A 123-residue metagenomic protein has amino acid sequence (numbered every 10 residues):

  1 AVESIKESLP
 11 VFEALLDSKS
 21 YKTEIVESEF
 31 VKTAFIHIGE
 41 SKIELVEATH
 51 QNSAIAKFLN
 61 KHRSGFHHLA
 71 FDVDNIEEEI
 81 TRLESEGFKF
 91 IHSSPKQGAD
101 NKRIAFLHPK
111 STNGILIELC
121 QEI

Functional and structural regions predicted by a protein language model:
A1-K42, E79, S85-G87, S93 (+2 more regions): Core segments of cupin and vicinal oxygen chelate
A1-L9, F66-V73, I123: N-terminal beta-strand motif that seeds the catalytic metal site of vicinal oxygen chelate
L15, L45-R63: Conserved secondary-structure micro-motifs at functional edges
I43-E44, S111-I115: Short, charged/polar, Gly/Pro-enriched secondary-structure boundary elements
V46-A48, K110, E122: Generic beta-structure capping elements
F58-F90: Mid-chain, well-packed structural core segment of small domains
